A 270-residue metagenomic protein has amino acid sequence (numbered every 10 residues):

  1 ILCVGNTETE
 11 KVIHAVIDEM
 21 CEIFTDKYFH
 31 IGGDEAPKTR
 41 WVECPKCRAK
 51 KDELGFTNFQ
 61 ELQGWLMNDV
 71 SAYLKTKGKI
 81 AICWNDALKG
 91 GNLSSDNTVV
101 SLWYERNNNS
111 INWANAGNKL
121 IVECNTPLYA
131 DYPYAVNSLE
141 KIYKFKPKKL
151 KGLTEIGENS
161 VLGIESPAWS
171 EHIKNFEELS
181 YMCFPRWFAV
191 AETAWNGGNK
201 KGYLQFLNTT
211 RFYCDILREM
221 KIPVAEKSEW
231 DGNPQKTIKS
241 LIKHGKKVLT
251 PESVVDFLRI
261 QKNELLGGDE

Functional and structural regions predicted by a protein language model:
I1-T98, W103-G117: Active-site neighborhood of glycoside hydrolase catalytic domains
I80-T98, W103-D269: Flexible, acidic glycine-rich loops studded with aromatic residues
